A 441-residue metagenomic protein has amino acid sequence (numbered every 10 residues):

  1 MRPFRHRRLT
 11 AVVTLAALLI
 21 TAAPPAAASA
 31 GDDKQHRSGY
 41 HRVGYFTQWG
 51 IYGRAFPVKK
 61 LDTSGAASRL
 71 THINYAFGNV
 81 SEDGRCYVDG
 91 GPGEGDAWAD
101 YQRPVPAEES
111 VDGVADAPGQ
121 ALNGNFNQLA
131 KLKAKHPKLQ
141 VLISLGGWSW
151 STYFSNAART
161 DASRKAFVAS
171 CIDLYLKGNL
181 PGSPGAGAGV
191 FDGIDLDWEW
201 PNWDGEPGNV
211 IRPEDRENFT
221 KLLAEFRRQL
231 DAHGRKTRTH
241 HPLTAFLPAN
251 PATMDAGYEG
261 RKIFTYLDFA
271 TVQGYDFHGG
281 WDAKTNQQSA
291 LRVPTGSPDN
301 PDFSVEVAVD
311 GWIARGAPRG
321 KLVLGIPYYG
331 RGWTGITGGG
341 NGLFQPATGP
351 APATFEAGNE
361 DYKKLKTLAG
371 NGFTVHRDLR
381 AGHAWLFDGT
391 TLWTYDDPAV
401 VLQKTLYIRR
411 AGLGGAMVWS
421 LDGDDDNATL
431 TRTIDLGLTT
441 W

Functional and structural regions predicted by a protein language model:
M1-A30: Secretory targeting and sorting signals
Q35-P181: Glycan-recognition patch characteristic of GH18 chitinases/ENGases and related GlcNAc/peptidoglycan-binding proteins
H36-R37, F126-L142, G146, F219-T237 (+4 more regions): Surface-exposed amphipathic alpha-helices with a cationic face
I51, K366-W441: Extracellular low-complexity, Gly/Ser/Thr-rich intrinsically disordered linkers and protease-sensitive activation/hinge
I73, I143, L196, F226 (+4 more regions): Conserved, mostly hydrophobic/aromatic
D89-D112, P201-E360: Substrate-binding surface in catalytic domains of secreted glycosidases
G146, Y175-P213, D276: Active-site groove signature of glycoside hydrolases
T160-I194, L222-L230, D255-F269: An active-site-proximal structural segment forming one wall of the substrate-binding cleft that immediately precedes
